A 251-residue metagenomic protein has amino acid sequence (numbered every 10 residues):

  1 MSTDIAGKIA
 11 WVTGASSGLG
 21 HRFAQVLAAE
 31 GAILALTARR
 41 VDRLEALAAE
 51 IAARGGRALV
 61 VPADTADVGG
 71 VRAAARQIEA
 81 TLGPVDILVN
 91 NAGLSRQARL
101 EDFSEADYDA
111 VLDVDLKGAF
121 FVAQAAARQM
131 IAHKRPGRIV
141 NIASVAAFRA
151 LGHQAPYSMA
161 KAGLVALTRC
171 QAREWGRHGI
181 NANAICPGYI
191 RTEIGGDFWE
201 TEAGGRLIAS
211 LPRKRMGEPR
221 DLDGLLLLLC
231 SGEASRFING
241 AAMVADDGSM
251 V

Functional and structural regions predicted by a protein language model:
I9, S16-S17: Conserved glycine-rich cofactor-binding loop
V89, G176, N181, F237-N239: Short, small/polar-rich loop/turn modules that mediate ligand/substrate recognition or access, typified
R99-L100, D107-L112, G195, L207: Substrate-binding pocket helix/loop in short-chain dehydrogenase/reductase
A123, A160, T168: Active-site helix of classical SDR
R128, R173-R177: Alpha-helical segment proximal to the catalytic Tyr-Lys
S144: Residue(s) in the substrate-gating loop at a strand-loop-helix junction that position the organic substrate next
M216-A245, M250: C-terminal substrate-recognition "lid" of short-chain dehydrogenase/reductases
